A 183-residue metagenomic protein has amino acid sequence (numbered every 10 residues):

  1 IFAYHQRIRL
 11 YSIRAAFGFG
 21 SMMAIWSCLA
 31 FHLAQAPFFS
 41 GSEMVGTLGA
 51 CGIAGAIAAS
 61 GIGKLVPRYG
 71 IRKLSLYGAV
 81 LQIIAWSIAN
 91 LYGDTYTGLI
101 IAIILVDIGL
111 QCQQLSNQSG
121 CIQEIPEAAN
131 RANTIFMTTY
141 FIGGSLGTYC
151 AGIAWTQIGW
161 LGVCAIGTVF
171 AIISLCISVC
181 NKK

Functional and structural regions predicted by a protein language model:
I1-R14: Juxtamembrane intracellular "pre-TM" segments in multi-pass secondary transporters
A16, A50-A54, I104, T134-I142 (+1 more regions): Transmembrane alpha-helical cores of Major Facilitator Superfamily
F17-W26, A34, L110: Conserved extracellular-gate-facing transmembrane-helix segments in secondary transporters
A36-A54, R131-I135: Loop-to-transmembrane helix entry
I57-I71, W155: Helix-to-loop junctions at the C-terminal end of transmembrane segments in multipass secondary transporters
R72-N117: C-terminal transmembrane helical hairpin of 12-TM major facilitator-type secondary transporters
Q123-W160, C164-G167: A late C-terminal transmembrane helix in Major Facilitator Superfamily
I166-K183: Multi-pass alpha-helical transporter architecture, strongest for 12-TM Major Facilitator/SLC carriers used
